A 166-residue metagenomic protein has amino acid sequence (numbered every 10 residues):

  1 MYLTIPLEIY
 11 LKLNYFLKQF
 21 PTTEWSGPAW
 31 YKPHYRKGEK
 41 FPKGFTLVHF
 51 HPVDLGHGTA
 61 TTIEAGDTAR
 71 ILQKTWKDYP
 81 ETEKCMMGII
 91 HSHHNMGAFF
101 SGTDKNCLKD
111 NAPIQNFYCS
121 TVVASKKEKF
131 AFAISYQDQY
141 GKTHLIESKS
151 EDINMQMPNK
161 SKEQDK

Functional and structural regions predicted by a protein language model:
M1-M87, N95-K166: Conserved beta-strand-loop surface patch within small alpha/beta domains used for substrate/adaptor or ligand engagement
